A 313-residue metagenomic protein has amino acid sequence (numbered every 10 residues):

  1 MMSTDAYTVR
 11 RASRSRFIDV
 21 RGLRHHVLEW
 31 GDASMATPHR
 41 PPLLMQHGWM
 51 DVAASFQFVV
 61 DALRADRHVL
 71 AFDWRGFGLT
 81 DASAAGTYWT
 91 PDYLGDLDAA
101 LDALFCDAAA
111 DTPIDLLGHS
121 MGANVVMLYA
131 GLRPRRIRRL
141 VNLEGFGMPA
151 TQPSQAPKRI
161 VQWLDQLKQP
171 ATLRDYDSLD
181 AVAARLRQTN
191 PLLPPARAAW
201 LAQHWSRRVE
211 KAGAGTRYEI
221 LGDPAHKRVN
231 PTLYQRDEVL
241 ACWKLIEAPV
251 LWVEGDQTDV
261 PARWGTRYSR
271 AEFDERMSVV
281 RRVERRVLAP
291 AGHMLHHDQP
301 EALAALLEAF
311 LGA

Functional and structural regions predicted by a protein language model:
M1-L43, R64-R67, F105-A110, G147 (+4 more regions): Alpha/beta-hydrolase fold catalytic core
H26-A82: Conserved HGGG/HGGXW glycine-rich cap/lid loop of the alpha/beta-hydrolase fold
L94-T112: Conserved acidic catalytic loop of the alpha/beta-hydrolase fold
D111-A156: Conserved hydrolase catalytic core segment
L143-Y176: A catalytic-pocket lid/entrance helix-loop region that shapes and gates access to the active site across common
Y176-R263: Alpha/beta-hydrolase
L245-A291: Conserved loop-alpha-helix segment in the C-terminal half of the alpha/beta-hydrolase fold that carries the catalytic
L288-P300: Catalytic histidine-centered segment of alpha/beta-hydrolase-like enzymes
